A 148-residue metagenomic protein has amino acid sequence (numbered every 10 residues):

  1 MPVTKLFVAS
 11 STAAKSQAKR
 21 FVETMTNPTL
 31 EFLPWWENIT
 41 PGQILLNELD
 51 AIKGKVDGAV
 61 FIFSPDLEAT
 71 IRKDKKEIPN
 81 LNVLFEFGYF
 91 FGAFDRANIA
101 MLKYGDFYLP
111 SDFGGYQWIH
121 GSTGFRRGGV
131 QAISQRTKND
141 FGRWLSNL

Functional and structural regions predicted by a protein language model:
M1-G58, A93: Conserved N-terminal substructure of TIR/SEFIR domains
F32, I99, W118-H120: Conserved beta-strand scaffold positions in the cores of enzyme catalytic domains, especially in NTP/NDP-utilizing
L46, N80-F87, Q131, K138: Amphipathic alpha-helical transducer elements in NTP-driven molecular machines
F61: Redox-cofactor binding/interface segments in oxidoreductases and associated redox assembly factors
D66-G92: Conserved TIR/SEFIR loop-to-helix hotspot centered on a Trp-containing motif with a nearby acidic residue
E68-I71, Y108-D112: Switch/connector loops and helix/strand junctions flanking conserved nucleotide-binding motifs in nucleotide-processing
D95-P110: Nucleic-acid nuclease catalytic cores
L109-L148: C-terminal interaction surface of TIR/SEFIR-family domains
